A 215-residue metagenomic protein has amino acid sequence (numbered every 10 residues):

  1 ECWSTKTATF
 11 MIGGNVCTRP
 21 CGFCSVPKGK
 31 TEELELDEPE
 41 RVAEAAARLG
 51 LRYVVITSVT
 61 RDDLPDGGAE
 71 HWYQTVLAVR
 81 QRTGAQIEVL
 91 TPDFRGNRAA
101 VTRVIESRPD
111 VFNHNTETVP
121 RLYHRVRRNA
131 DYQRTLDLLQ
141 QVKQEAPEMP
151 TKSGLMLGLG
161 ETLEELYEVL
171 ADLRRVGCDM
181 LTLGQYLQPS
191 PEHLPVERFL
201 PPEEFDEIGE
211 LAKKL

Functional and structural regions predicted by a protein language model:
E1-E33, Y53: N-terminal [4Fe-4S]-dependent radical SAM core
E1-K6, E40, E44, R48-G50 (+4 more regions): Auxiliary Fe-S-binding modules of radical SAM enzymes
P27, V59-R61, L90-R95, E117-V119 (+2 more regions): Active-site beta-loop-alpha junctions enriched in small/polar residues
K28-V55: Conserved alpha-helical substructure of the radical SAM core
V54-Q74, G160-E165: Conserved glycine-rich "GG(E/T)P / GGGxP" loop and the immediately following alpha-helix in the radical SAM core
D63-T75, N97, L122, V126-L136: Active-site-adjacent beta->alpha loops and helix N-cap segments on the catalytic face of soluble alpha/beta enzymes
